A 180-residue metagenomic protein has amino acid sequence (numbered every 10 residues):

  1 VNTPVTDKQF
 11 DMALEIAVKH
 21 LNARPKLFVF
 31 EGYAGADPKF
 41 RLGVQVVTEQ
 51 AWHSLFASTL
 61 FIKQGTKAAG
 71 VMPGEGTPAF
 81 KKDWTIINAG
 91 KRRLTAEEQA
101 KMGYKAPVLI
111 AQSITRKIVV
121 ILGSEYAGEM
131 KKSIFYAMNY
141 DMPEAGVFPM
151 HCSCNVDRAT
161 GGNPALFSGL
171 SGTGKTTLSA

Functional and structural regions predicted by a protein language model:
V1-P164: A noncatalytic interaction/capping subdomain that flanks phosphate/NTP-handling catalytic cores
D157-A180: Glycine-rich phosphate-binding P-loop
